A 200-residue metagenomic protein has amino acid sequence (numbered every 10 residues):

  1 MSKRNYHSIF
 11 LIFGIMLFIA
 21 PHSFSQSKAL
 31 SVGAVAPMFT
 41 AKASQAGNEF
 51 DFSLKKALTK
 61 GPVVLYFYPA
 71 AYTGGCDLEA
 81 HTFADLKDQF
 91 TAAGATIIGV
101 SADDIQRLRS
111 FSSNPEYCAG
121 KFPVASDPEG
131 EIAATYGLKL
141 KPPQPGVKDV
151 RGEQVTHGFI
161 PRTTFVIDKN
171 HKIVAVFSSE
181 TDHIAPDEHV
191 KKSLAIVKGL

Functional and structural regions predicted by a protein language model:
M1-L11: Bacterial N-terminal signal peptides that target proteins for export
I9-P21: Bacterial N-terminal signal peptides
F24-L200: Chalcogenol-based redox active-site neighborhoods
